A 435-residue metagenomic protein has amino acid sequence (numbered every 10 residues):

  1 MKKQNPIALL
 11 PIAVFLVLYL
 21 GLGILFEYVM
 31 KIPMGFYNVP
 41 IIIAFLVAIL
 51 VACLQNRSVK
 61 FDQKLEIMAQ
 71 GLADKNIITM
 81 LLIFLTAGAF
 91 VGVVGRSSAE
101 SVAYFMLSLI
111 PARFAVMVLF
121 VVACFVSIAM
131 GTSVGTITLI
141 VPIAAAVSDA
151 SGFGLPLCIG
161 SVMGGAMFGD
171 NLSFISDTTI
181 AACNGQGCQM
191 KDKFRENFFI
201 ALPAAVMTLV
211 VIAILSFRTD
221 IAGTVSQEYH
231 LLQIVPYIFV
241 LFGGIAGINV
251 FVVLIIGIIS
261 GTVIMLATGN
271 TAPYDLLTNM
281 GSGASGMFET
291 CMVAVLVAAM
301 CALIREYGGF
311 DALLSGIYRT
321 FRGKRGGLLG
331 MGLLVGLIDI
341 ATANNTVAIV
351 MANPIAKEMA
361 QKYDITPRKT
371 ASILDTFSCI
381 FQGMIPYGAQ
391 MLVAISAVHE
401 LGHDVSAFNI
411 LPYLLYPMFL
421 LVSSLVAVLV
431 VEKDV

Functional and structural regions predicted by a protein language model:
K2-K3, G164-M167, N171-Q227, L232 (+2 more regions): Juxtamembrane and boundary regions of transmembrane helices in multi-pass small-molecule transporters and channels
K2-Q4, E27-I42, Q70-K75, M106-P111 (+4 more regions): Interfacial loop-to-helix junctions that mark the boundaries of transmembrane helices in multi-pass membrane
I7-L20, G35-R57, I78-T86, M117 (+5 more regions): Hydrophobic mid-bilayer segments of alpha-helices in multi-pass membrane transport proteins, especially secondary
N38-L46, L50-Q55, K64-S98, R113 (+4 more regions): Core transmembrane alpha-helical segments of multi-pass membrane transporters/permeases
R57-K60, A73-K75, G152-P156, A181-F194 (+5 more regions): Juxtamembrane helix-boundary/capping and inter-helix hinge elements in multi-pass membrane proteins
D74-M80, Y104-V122, S148-C158, Q227-V235 (+3 more regions): Membrane-interfacial loop-to-helix junctions in multi-pass transporters
M80-V91, P111-I143, Y318-E358, K362-Y363 (+1 more regions): Hydrophobic alpha-helical transmembrane segments of multi-pass integral membrane proteins, predominantly secondary
I83, R113-V126, G152-G169, G326-D339 (+3 more regions): Alpha-helical transmembrane segments of multi-pass membrane proteins
